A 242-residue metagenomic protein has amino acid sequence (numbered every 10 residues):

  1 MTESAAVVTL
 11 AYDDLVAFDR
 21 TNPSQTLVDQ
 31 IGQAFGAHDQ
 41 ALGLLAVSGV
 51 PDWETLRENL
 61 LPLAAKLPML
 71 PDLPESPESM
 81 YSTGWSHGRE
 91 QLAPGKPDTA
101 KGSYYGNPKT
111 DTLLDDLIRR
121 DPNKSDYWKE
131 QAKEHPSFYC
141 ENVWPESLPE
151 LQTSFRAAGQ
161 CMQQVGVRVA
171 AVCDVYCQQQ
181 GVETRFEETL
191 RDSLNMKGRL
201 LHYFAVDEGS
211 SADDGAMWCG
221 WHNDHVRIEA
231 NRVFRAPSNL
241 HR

Functional and structural regions predicted by a protein language model:
T2-R242: Peripheral, non-catalytic segments flanking oxidoreductase cores
